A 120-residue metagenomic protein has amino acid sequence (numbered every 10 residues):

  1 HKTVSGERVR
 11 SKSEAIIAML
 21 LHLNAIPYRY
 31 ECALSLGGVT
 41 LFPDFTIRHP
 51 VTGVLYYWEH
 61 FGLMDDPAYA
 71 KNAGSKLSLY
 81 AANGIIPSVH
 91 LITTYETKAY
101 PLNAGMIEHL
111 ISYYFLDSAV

Functional and structural regions predicted by a protein language model:
H1-I26: Solvent-exposed, charged helical/coil patches that constitute nucleic-acid or partner-interaction surfaces
L20-H22, I26-V51: Active-site metal-binding core of divalent-cation-utilizing nuclease and nuclease-like domains
I26, V54, I86-V89: Short glycine-/polar-rich loops that comprise or flank the Walker A/P-loop and associated switch/sensor motifs
E31, A68, H90-T94: Residue-level detector of family-conserved "landmark" positions at structurally sensitive sites
L34-T40, D66-P67, T97-L102: Acidic-and-aromatic substrate-binding clefts and catalytic sites of carbohydrate-active enzymes
F42-K76: Short beta-strand-loop-alpha-helix junction that forms the active-site gateway of nucleic-acid-processing nucleases
A82-V120: Basic, glycine-rich
